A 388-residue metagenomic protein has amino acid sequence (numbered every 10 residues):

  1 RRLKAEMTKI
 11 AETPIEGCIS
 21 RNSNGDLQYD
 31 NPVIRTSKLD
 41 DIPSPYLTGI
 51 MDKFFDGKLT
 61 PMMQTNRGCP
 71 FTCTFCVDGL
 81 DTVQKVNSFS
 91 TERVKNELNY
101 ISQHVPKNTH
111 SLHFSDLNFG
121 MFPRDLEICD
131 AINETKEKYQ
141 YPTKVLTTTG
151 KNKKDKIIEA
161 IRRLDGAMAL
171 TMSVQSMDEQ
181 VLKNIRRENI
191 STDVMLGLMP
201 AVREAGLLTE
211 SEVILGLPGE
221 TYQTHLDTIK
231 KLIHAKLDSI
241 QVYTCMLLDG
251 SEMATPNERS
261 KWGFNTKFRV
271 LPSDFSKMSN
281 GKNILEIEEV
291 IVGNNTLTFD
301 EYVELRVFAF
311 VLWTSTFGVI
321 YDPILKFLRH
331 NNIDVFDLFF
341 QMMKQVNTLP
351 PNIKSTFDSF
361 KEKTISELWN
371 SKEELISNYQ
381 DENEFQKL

Functional and structural regions predicted by a protein language model:
R1-R35: Glycine-rich beta-alpha loop elements in corrinoid/cobalamin-binding modules across cobalamin-dependent enzymes
L3-T8, S102, W313-T316: Short, hydrophobic alpha-helical segments
S20, Y29, H113-F114, E210 (+1 more regions): A structural signal for short, well-ordered beta-strand segments and their strand-loop junctions that often border
D30-V33, I42, D125-E127, S251-P256: Short aromatic-enriched loop/helix-cap "lid" or pocket-rim segments at secondary-structure transitions that line
D40-A205, L215: Radical SAM [4Fe-4S] cluster-binding motif and immediate context
S88, T135-F336: A structural motif corresponding to the C-terminal lobe/cap of the Radical SAM core domain
D125, T298, Y302, D381-Q386: Short runs of predominantly hydrophobic/aromatic residues within well-ordered alpha helices that form helix-helix
H330-L388: Terminal or standalone catalytic/regulatory effector modules within metabolic enzymes and repeat proteins
